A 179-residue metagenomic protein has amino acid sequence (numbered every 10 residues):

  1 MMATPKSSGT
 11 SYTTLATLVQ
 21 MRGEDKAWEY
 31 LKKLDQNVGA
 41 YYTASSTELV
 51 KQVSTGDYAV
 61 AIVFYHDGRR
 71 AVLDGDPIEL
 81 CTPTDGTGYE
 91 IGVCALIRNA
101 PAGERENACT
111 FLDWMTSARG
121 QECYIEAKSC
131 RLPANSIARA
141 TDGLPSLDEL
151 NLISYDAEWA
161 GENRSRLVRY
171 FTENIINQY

Functional and structural regions predicted by a protein language model:
M1-S54: Extracytoplasmic ligand-binding site segments that recognize negatively charged/polar headgroups
M1-S7, W114-A138: Periplasmic-binding protein-like
T13, Y30-D35, Y42, G75-R98: Periplasmic-binding protein-like
A16-V19, I91-E104, C123-Y124: A bilobed periplasmic-binding-protein/Venus flytrap-type ligand-binding module shared by bacterial periplasmic
L49-V50, Y58, G68, A108: Short, hydrophobic alpha-helical packing/hinge segments within bilobed ligand-binding/sensory domains
A59-P77: A ligand-binding cleft/hinge motif common to bilobed small-molecule-binding domains
A102, E106-A118: Alpha-helical secondary-structure segments
T141-Y179: Extracellular/periplasmic bilobal clamshell ligand-binding domains
